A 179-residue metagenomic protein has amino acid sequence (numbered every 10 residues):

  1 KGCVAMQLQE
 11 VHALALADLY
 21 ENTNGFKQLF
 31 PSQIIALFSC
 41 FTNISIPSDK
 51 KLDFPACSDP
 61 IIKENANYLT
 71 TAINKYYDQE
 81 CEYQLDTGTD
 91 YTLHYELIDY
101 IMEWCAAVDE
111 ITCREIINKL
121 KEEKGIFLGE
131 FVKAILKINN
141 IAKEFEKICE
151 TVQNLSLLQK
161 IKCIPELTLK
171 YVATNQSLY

Functional and structural regions predicted by a protein language model:
K1, L29-Y179: Acidic, serine/threonine- and proline-rich low-complexity intrinsically disordered segments
K1-Q28, S32: Accessory beta->alpha helical hairpin/"wing" motif in late/C-terminal subdomains of nucleic-acid enzymes
